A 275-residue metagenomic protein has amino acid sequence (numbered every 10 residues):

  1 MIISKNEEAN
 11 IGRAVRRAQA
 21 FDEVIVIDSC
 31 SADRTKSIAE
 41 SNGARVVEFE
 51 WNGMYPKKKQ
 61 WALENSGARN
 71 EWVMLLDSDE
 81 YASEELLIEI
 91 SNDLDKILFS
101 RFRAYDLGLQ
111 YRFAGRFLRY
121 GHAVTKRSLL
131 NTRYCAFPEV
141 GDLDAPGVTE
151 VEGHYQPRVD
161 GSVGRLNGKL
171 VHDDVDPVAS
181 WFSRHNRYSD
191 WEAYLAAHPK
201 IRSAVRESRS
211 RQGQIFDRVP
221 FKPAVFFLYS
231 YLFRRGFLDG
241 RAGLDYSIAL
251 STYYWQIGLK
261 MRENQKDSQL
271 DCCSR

Functional and structural regions predicted by a protein language model:
I2-E23: Short, well-formed alpha-helical segments that are part of the catalytic scaffolds of diverse glycosyltransferases
A9-G12, D33-N42, E85: Acidic helix N-cap motif at the loop->helix transition within catalytic regions of sugar-transfer enzymes
R16-V26, R34, N42-R45, E71: Short loop->beta transition adjacent to catalytic acidic/histidine clusters or analogous donor-positioning motifs
R17, D28-I38, W51, D77: A conserved acidic beta->alpha catalytic loop
S41, Q60-W72: Active-site nucleotide-sugar/metal-binding loop of Leloir-type enzymes
E50-K57, L63: A short, glycine-/small-residue-rich helix N-cap motif at loop->alpha-helix starts within glycosyltransferase
G53, L76-L86: Acidic metal-phosphate-binding loop of nucleotide-sugar-dependent transferases
K57, E84-D267, R275: Catalytic-site signature of metal-activated, phosphate-bearing donor transferases, centered on the GT-A/GT-A-like
